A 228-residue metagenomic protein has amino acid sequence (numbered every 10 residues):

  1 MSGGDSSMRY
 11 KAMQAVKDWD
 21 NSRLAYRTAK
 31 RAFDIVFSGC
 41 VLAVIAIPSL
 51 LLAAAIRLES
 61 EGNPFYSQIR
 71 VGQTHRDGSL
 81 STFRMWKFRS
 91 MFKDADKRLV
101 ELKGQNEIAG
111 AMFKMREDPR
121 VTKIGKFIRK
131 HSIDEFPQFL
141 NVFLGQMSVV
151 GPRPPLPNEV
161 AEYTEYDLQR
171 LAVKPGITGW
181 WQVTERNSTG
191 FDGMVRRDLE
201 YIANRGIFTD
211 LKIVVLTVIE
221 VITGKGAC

Functional and structural regions predicted by a protein language model:
S2-G4, R9, D20-A25, Y166-C228: C-terminal terminal-structure detector
S6-R9, P64-P119, T178-R196: Short, glycine-rich, amphipathic interfacial segments at transmembrane boundaries or analogous
V16-T28, R116, R120: Juxtamembrane loop-helix boundary motifs flanking transmembrane segments in multi-pass membrane proteins
N21-A95, I207, I213-C228: A hydrophobic, helix-centered structural microdomain
V36, V121-I124, R196: Residue-level signal for cytosolic alpha-helical hairpin/rod architecture
A43-A46, H131-D134, V150, R186 (+1 more regions): Residue-level signal for short amphipathic helical patches enriched in basic/charged and nearby hydrophobic residues
I108-V173, V214-T217: A short, structured surface patch at a secondary-structure boundary
